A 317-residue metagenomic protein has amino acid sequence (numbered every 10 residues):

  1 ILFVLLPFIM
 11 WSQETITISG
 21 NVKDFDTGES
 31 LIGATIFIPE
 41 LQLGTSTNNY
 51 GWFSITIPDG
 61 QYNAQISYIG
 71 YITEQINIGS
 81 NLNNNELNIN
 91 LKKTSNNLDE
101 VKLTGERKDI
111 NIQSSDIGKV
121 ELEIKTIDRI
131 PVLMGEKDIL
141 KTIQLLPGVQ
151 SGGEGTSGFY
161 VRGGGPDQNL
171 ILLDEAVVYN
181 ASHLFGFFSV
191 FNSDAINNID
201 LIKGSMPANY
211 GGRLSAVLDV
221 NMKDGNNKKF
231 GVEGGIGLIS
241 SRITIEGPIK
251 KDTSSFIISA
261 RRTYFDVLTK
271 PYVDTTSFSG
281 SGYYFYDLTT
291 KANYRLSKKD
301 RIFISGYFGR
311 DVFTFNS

Functional and structural regions predicted by a protein language model:
M10-E100, T104-E106: Periplasm-facing N-terminal accessory domains of Gram-negative outer-membrane beta-barrel systems
Q65, L170-L172, N198, V217 (+5 more regions): Residue-level detector of the transmembrane beta-barrel scaffold of outer-membrane proteins
Q65, T142, R162, I202 (+4 more regions): Transmembrane beta-barrel domains of outer membrane proteins
I72, N85, K102-M206, V217 (+1 more regions): Periplasmic N-terminal accessory/gating domains of Gram-negative outer-membrane beta-barrel systems
N96, E154, R213, N227 (+2 more regions): Transmembrane beta-barrel outer-membrane domains
K108, P166, V178, K223 (+4 more regions): Structural signature of outer-membrane beta-barrel domains
K229-G231, V273-S279, N316-S317: Extracellular loop and loop/strand-boundary signature of outer-membrane beta-barrel proteins
G237-R262, T276-V312: Transmembrane beta-barrel wall of Gram-negative outer-membrane proteins
